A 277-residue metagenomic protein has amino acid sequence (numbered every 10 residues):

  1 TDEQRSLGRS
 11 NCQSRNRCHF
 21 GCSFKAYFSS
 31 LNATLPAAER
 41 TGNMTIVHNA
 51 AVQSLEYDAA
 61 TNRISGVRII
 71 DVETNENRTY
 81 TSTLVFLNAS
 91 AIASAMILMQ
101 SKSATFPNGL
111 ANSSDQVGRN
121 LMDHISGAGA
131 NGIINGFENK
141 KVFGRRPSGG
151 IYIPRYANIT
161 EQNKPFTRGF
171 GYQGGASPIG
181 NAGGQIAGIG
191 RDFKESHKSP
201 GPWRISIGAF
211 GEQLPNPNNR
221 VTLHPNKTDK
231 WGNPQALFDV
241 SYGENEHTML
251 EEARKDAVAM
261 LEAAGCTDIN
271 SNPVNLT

Functional and structural regions predicted by a protein language model:
T1-V52, N275-T277: Conserved redox-cofactor binding core of oxidoreductases
N16-C22, T81, P234-E244, N272: Glycine- and acidic
G21-F28, L87-N88, A111, A209 (+1 more regions): Hydrophobic alpha-helical scaffolding
F24, T41, A50, S54-T61 (+1 more regions): Glycine-rich loop(s) and the adjacent beta-strand/alpha-helix scaffold that form part
L35, A95-M99, R254-L261: Non-transmembrane alpha-helical segments in soluble domains of secreted/periplasmic/extracellular proteins
T41, A263-A264: Acidic-histidine catalytic/liganding microenvironments
S114-L237, S241-T248, A259, T277: FAD cofactor-binding and catalytic pocket of flavoenzymes
A264-T277: Flavin (FAD/FMN) cofactor-binding core of flavoprotein oxidoreductases
